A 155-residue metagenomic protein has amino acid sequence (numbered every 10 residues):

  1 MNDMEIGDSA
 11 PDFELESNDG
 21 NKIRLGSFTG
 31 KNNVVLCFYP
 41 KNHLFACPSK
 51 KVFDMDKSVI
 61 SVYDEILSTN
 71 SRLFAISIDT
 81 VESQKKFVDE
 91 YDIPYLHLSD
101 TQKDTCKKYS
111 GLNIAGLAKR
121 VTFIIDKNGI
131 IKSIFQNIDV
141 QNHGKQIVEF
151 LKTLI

Functional and structural regions predicted by a protein language model:
M1-I155: Chalcogenol-based redox active-site neighborhoods
